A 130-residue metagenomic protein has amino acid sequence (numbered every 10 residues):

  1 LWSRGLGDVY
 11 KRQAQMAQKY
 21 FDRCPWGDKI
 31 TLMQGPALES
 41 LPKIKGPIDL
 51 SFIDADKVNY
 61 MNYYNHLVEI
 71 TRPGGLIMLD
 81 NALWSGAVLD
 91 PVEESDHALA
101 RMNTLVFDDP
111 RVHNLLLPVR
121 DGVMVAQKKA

Functional and structural regions predicted by a protein language model:
L1, F21-P25, E39-K43, E69 (+2 more regions): Structural motif
L1-Y10: Single conserved hydrophobic/aromatic residue that forms the stacking wall/gate of nucleotide- or nucleobase-binding
K11-R12, E39, V58-N59, D121: Short alpha-helical
R12-G46: S-adenosyl-L-methionine
K29, S51, R111-H113: Short active-site oxyanion
G35, I53-A55: Cofactor-binding loops of NAD(P)H-dependent oxidoreductases, dominated by short-chain dehydrogenase/reductases
G46-I53, L76: Short SAM/SAH-binding signature in class I
N59-A130: C-terminal substrate-binding/active-site "lid" region of AdoMet-derived donor-dependent transferases
